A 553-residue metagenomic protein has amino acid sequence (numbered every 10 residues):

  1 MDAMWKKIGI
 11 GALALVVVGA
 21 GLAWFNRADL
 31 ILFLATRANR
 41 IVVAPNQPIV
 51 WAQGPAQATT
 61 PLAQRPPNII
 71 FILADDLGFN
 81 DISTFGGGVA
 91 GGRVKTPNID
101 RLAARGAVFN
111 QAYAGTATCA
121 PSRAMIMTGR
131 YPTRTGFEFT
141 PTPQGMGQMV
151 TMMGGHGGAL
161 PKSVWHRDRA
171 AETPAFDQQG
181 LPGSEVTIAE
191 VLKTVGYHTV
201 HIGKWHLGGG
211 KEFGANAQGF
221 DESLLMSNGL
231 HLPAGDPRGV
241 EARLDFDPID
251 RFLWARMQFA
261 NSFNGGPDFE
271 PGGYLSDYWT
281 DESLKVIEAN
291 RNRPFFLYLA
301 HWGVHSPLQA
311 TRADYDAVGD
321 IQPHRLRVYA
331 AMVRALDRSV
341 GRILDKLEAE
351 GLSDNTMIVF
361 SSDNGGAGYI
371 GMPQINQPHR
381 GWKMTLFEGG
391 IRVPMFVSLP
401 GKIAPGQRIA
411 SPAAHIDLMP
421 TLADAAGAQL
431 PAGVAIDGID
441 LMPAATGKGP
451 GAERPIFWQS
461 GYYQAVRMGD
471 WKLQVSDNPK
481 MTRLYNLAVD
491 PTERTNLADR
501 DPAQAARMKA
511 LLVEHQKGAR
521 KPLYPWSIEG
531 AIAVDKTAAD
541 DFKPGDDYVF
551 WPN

Functional and structural regions predicted by a protein language model:
G9-L13, V17-P67, A74, F79 (+5 more regions): Long, internal low-complexity/basic segments
L30, V42, Y274, Y278-N290 (+2 more regions): A long, amphipathic alpha-helix that forms part of the scaffold/cap immediately adjacent to metal-dependent active
V43-N46, F79-V186, V191, F220-S223: Active-site segment of extracytoplasmic enzymes that catalyze sulfate/phosphate-ester chemistry
R65, V89-T96, A114-T118, Q144 (+9 more regions): A short beta-strand-to-alpha-helix junction
T142-H198, W205-N292, H301-A310: Formylglycine-dependent
K211-G219, S306-R312, I321, D345-K402 (+2 more regions): Histidine-centered active-site microenvironments of extracellular/periplasmic hydrolases and transferases
E222, M226-A234, G366-E388, I403-Q407 (+6 more regions): C-terminal cap/loop subdomain of S1 sulfatases and analogous C-terminal strand-loop tails that border
D281-Y329, A367-Y369, P373-Q377: Active-site His/acidic residue clusters
